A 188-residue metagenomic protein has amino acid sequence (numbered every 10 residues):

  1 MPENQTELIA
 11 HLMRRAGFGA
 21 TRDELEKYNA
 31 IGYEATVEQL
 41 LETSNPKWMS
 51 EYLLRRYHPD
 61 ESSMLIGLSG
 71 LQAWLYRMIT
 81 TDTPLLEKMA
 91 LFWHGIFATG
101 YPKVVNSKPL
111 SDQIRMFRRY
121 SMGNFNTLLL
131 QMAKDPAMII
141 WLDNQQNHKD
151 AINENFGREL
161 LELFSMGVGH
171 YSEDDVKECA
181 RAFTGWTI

Functional and structural regions predicted by a protein language model:
M1, A10: Basic, Lys/Arg-rich alpha-helical nucleic-acid-recognition elements, primarily the DNA-binding modules of transcription
E3-Q5, A16, A20-A30, E34-E38 (+1 more regions): Primarily short, surface-exposed interaction patches in extracytoplasmic proteins
V37-E61: Short, charged early-sequence alpha-helical segments and their helix-coil boundaries
